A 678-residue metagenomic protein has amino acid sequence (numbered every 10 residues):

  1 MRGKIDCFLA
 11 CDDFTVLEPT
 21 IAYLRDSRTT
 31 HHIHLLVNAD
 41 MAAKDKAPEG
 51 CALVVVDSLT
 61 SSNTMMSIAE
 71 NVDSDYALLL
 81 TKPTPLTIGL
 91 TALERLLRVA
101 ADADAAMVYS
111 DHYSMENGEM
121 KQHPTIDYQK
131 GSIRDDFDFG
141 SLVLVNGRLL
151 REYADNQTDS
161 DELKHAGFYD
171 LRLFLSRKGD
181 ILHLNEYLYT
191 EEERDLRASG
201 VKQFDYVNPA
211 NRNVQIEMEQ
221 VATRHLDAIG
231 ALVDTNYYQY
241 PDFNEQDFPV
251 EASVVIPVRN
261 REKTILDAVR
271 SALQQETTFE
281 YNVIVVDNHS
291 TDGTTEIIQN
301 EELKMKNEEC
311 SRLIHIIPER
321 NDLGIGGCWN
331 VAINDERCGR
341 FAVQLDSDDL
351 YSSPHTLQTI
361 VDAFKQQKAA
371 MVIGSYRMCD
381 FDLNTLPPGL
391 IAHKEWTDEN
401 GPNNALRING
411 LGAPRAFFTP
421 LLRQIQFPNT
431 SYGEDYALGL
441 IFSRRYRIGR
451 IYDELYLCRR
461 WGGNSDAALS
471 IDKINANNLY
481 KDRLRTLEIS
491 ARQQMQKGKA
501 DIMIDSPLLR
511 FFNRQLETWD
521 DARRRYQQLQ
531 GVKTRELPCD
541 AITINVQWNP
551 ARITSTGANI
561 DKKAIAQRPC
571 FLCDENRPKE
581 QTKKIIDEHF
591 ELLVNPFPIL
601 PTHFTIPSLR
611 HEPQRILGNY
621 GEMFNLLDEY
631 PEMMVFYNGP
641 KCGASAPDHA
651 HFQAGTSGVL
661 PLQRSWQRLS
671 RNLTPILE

Functional and structural regions predicted by a protein language model:
K4-V16, S27, A252-T264, A268 (+2 more regions): A conserved hydrophobic helix/loop-capping motif in glycosyltransferases and polysaccharide synthases
A22-H31, R270-E280: Short, acidic, metal-binding catalytic loop of nucleotide-sugar glycosyltransferases
V37-D45, P85, D287-I297, N321: A conserved acidic beta->alpha catalytic loop
D57-N71, E319-R337: Glycine-rich, basic loop-to-helix element that forms the pyrophosphate-binding segment of sugar-nucleotide handling
L90-Q122, H355-P388: Conserved donor NDP-sugar-binding/catalytic core segment of glycosyltransferases
N117-S141, P388-I408: Short, flexible, basic/aromatic active-site loop/helix in glycosyltransferases
D161-L171, S431-L438: Acidic donor-binding loop at a coil-to-helix junction in glycosyltransferase catalytic cores that engages
D501-E622, M633, Y637, S657-E678: Active-site microenvironments that recognize anionic phosphate/pyrophosphate groups
